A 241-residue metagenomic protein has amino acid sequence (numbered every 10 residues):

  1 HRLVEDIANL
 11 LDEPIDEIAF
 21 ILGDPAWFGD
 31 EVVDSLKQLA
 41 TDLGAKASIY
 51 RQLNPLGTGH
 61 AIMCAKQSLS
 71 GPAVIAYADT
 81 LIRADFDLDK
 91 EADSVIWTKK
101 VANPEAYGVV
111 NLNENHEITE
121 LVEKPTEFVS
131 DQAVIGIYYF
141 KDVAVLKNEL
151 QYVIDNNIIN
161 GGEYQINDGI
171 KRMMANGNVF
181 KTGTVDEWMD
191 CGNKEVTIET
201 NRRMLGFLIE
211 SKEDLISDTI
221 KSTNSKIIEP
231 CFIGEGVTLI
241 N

Functional and structural regions predicted by a protein language model:
H1-I75: Conserved N-terminal catalytic core of the sugar/cofactor nucleotidyltransferase
A19-F20, I75, S94-W97, T182: Structural beta-sheet core signal
E31, L81-V153, N157: Conserved core of the sugar-phosphate nucleotidyltransferase
Q38-G44, N111-N113, K171-M174: Short, conserved catalytic or adaptor-binding loops enriched in Gly and charged residues
N54-T58, N103, W188-D190: A short acidic, often aromatic-flanked loop/helix-cap motif at beta-alpha or helix-coil junctions that lines enzyme
A78: Short acidic donor-binding/metal-coordinating loop in glycosyltransferase active sites
N115, Y152-N241: Left-handed beta-helix
